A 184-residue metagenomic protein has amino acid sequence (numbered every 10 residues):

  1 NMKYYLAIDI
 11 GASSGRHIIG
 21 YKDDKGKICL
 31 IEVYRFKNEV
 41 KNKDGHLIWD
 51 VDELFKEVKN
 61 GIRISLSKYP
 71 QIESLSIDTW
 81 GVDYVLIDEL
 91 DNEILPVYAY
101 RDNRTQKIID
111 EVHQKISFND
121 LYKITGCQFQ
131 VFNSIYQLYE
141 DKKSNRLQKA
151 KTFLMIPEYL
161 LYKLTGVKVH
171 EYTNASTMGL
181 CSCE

Functional and structural regions predicted by a protein language model:
N1-P96, Q106, K123: N-terminal glycine/serine-rich phosphate-binding loop of ATP-dependent small-molecule kinases, especially carbohydrate
I10-A12, L121-E184: Gly/Ser/Thr-rich active-site cleft segment
E53, I116-N119: Short, solvent-exposed cationic patches
L54-V58, T105-I108, Q137, T152 (+1 more regions): General structural feature for long, well-ordered alpha-helical segments within catalytic domains of soluble enzymes
S67-K68, Q114, K143, L147: Secondary-structure boundary motif
D102: Carbohydrate-associated surface elements
Q106-S117: Hinge/lid segment of periplasmic solute-binding proteins
